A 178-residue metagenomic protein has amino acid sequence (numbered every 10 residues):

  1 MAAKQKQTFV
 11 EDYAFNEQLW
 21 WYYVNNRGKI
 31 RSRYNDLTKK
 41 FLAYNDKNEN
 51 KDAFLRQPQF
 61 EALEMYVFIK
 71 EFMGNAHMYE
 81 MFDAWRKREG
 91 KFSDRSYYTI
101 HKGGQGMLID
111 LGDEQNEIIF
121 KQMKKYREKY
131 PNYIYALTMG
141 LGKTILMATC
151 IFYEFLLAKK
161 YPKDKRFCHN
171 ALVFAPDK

Functional and structural regions predicted by a protein language model:
M1-R33, N48-E49: Charged, low-complexity intrinsically disordered regions
N25-A136, I145: Conserved pre-motif I regulatory segment
Y66-M73, E154, A158, A175-K178: Generic recognition of well-structured, leucine-rich alpha-helical segments and adjacent helix-turn regions within
R127-Y130, P162-C168: Short helix-terminating capping/connector loops at secondary-structure junctions
M139-G140: The conserved Walker
K143-A158: Motif I (Walker A/P-loop) of helicase-class P-loop NTPases
T144-L146, D164-K178: Conserved Walker A/P-loop ATP-binding site and its immediately adjacent core in helicase/helicase-like ATPase domains
